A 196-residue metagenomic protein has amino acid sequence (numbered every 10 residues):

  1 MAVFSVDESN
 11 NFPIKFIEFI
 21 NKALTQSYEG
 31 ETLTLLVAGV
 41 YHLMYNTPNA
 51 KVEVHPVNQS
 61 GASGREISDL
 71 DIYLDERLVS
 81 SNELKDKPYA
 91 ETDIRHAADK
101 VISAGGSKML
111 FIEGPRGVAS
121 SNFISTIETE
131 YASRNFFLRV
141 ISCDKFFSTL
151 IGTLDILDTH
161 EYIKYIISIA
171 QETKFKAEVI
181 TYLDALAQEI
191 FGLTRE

Functional and structural regions predicted by a protein language model:
M1-E31, L35, E196: Interdomain/boundary linker segments immediately adjacent to catalytic/signaling cores
E31-E196: Catalytic core segments in nucleotide and nucleic-acid processing enzymes
